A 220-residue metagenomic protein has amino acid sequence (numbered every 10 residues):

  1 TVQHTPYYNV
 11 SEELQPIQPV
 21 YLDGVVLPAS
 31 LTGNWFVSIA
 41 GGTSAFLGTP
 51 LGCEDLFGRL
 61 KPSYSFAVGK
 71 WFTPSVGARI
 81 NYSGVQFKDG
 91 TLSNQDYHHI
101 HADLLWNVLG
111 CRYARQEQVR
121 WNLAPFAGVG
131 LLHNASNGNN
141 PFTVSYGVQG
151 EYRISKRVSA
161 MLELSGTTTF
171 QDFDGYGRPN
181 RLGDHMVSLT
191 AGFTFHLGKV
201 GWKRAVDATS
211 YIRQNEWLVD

Functional and structural regions predicted by a protein language model:
T1-A67: Short glycine/proline- and aromatic-enriched beta-strand/turn motifs that initiate or cap beta-hairpins
G24-N34, S75, L109-N122, I154-R157 (+1 more regions): Short loop/turn motifs that connect adjacent beta-strands in outer-membrane beta-barrel proteins
G33, G58-Y64, D96-I100, V119-W121 (+2 more regions): Residues that define the transmembrane beta-barrel architecture of outer-membrane proteins
F36-S38, G77-R79, N122-F126, S159-M161 (+1 more regions): Residue-level detector of the transmembrane beta-barrel scaffold of outer-membrane proteins
I39-T43, F66-K70, A102-V108, A127-L131 (+3 more regions): Residues on the lipid-exposed face of transmembrane beta-strands in outer-membrane beta-barrel proteins
T49-D55, R59, G90-Q95, Q116-E117 (+3 more regions): Outer-membrane beta-barrel translocator domains and adjoining extracellular loop/strand segments of Gram-negative
P74-T143: Gram-negative (and chloroplast) outer-membrane scaffold detector with strong preference for beta-barrel transmembrane
G90-L92, Y97, S155-D220: Predominantly the C-terminal beta-signal and adjacent terminal strand-loop region of outer-membrane beta-barrel
